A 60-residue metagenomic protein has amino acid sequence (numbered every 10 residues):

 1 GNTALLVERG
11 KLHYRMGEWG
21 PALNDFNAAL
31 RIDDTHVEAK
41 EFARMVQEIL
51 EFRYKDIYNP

Functional and structural regions predicted by a protein language model:
V46-P60: Alpha-helical linker/edge segments of TPR/alpha-solenoid repeat scaffolds and analogous pre-/post-domain helices
